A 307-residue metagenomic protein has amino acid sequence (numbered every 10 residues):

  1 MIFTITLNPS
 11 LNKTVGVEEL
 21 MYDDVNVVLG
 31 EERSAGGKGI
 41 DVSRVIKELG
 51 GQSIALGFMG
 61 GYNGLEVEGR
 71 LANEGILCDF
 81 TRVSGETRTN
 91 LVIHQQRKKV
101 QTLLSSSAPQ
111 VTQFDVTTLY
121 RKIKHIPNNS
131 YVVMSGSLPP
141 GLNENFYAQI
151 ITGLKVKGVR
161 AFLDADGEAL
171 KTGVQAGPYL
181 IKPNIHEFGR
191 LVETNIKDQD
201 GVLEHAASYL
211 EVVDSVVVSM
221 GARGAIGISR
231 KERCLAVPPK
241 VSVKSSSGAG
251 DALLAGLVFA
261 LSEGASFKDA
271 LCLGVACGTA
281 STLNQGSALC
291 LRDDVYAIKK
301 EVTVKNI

Functional and structural regions predicted by a protein language model:
M1-D23: Positively charged, low-complexity intrinsically disordered leader regions
V27-T87, I298-E301: Substrate-binding N-lobe of the ribokinase-like
I93-N128: Conserved phosphate-binding/catalytic loop of the ribokinase/pfkB sugar-kinase fold
L103-S105, N129-G136, D164, K182-E187: Short beta-strands and strand-loop turn motifs
P109-T112, L138-L142, A169-K171, G224-A225 (+1 more regions): Short, small-residue-enriched loops and turns at beta-alpha junctions that line or gate enzyme active sites
E144-R233: Conserved phosphate/ATP/ADP-binding segment of small-molecule kinases
K171, Q199-I307: Conserved phosphate-binding/catalytic region of the ribokinase-like
